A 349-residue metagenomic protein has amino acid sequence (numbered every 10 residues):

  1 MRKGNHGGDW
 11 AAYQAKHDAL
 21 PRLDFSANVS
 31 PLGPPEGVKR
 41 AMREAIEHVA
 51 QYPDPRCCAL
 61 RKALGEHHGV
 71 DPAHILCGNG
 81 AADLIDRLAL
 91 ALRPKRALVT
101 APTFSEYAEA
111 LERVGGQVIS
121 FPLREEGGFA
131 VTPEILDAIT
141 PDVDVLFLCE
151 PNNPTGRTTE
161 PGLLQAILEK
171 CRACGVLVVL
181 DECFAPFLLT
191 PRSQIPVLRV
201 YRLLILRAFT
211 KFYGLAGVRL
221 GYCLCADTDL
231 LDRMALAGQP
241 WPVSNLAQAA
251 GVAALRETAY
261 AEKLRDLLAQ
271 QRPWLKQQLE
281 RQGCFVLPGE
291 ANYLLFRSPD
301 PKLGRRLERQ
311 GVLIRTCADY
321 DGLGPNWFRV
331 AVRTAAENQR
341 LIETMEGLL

Functional and structural regions predicted by a protein language model:
M1-Q51, V176: N-terminal "arm"/small-domain region of PLP-dependent enzymes with the aminotransferase-like
K3-H6, L90-L148: PLP-dependent aminotransferase-like
G33-P35, R56, R202-L287: PLP-dependent aminotransferase class I/II
P53, G65-R87: Short loop-beta-helix segment that forms the pyridoxal 5′-phosphate
D71-I75, E182, Y201-R202: Short acidic capping loops at alpha-helix termini that bridge into adjacent secondary structure
I119, E125-P186: Active-site phosphate-binding strand-loop segment of PLP-dependent enzymes
G162, R309-Q310, D319-L349: PLP-dependent enzyme catalytic core of the Aspartate aminotransferase-like
A269, L279-G311: Conserved PLP-binding catalytic core of the aspartate aminotransferase-like
